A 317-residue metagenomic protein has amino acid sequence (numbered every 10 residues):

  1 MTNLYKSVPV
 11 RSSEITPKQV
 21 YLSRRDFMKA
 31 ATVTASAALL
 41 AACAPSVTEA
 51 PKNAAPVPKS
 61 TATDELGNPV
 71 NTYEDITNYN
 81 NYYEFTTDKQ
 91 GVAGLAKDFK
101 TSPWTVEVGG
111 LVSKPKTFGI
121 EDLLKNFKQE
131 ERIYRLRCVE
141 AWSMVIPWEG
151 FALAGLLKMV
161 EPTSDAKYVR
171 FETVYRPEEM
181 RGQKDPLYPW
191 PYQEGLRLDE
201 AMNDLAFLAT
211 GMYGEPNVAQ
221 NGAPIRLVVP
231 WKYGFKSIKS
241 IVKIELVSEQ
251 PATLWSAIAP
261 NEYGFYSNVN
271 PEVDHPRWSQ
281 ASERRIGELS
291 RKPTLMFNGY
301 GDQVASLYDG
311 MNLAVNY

Functional and structural regions predicted by a protein language model:
M1-L22, D26, A35-A42: N-terminal secretory signal peptides
T32: Short, locally clustered residues in the helix-turn-helix/winged-helix DNA-binding domain
A44-S46: Bacterial signal peptide processing site
N53-P58, A62-Y317: Structured, non-membrane catalytic/scaffold regions adjacent to prosthetic-group chemistry
